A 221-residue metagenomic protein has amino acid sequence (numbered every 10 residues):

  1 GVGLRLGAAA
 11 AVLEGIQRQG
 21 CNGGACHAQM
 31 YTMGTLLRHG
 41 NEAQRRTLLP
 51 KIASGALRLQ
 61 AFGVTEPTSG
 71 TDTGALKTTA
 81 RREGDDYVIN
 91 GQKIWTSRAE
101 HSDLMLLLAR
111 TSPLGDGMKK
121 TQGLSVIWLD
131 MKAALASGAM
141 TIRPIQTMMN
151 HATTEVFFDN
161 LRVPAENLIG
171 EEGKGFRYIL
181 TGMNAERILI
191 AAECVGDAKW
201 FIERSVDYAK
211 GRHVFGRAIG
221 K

Functional and structural regions predicted by a protein language model:
G1-L57, T96-L104: Internal helix-loop-helix
L4-L6, D72-G74, D85, R98-D103 (+2 more regions): Short glycine/proline-enriched turns and hinge-like loops at secondary-structure junctions
V12-Q17, L108-A109, L129-L135, D159-V163: Short Ser/Thr-interspersed hydrophobic loop/turn segments at strand-loop and sheet-helix junctions that line or gate
G55-V64, L108: A short, Trp-centered hydrophobic/proline-enriched beta-strand micro-motif
S69-T71, I94-E100, M148, A185-L189: Glycine-rich phosphate/pyrophosphate-binding beta-alpha loops
A80-R81: A structural signal for short hydrophobic beta-strand segments in well-ordered beta-sheet cores
N90-A139: A short core secondary-structure module
A139-K221: Glycine-rich beta->alpha junctions and the first turn(s) of the following alpha-helix
